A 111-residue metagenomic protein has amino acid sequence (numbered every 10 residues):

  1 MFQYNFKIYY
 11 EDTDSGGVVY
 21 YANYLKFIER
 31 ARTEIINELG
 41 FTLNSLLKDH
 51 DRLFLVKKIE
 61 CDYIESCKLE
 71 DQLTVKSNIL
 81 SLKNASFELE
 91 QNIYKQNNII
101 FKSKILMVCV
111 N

Functional and structural regions predicted by a protein language model:
M1-V56: Hot-dog-fold acyl-thioester-processing enzymes
Y4-F6, K57-I59, V75, L89 (+1 more regions): Hydrophobic residues positioned within well-ordered beta-strands of beta-sheet architectures
V18-V19, V56, V75, V108-V110: Extended aliphatic helical segments
N37, Y63, K68-Q72, L80-N111: HotDog/MaoC-like acyl-thioester-processing domains
K48-K76: Short hydrophobic interaction/assembly module
